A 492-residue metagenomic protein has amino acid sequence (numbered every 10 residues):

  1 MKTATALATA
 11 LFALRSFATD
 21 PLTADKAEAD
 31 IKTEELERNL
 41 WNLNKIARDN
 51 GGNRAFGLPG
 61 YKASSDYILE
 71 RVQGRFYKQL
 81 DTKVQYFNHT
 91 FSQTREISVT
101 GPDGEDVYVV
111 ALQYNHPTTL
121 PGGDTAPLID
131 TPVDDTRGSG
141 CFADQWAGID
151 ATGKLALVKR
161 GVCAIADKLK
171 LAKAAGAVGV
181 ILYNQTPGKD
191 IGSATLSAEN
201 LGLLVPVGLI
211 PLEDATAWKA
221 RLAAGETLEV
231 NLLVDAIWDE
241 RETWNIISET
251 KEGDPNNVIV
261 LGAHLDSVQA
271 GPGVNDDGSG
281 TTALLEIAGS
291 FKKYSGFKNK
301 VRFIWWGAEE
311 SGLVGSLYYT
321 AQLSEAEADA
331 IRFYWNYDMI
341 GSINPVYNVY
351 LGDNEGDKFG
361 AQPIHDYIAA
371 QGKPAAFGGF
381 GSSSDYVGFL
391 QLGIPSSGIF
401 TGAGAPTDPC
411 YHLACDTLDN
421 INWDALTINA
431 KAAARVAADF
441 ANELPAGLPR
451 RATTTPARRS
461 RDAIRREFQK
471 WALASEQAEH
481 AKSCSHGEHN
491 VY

Functional and structural regions predicted by a protein language model:
M1-T19: Fungal secretory targeting signals
F17-F76, E249-E252, N256, R450 (+3 more regions): N-terminal hydrophobic or amphipathic helices/low-complexity stretches enriched in small/hydrophobic/Pro/Gly
L22-I31, D49-G60, L157-C163, K168-L169 (+6 more regions): Second-shell loop/turn segments in exported
A29, R38-W41, K45-G153: Noncatalytic luminal/extracellular "stalk/propeptide" segments of secretory-pathway proteins
I31, N256, Q269, G296 (+4 more regions): Metal-dependent peptidase/peptidase-like ectodomains
L58, D106-L209, P272, A375: Extracellular/luminal Protease-associated
T119-G140, E199-V274, E286-G289, K293 (+1 more regions): Soluble metallo-hydrolase cores and metallopeptidase-like ectodomains found primarily in the secretory/periplasmic
P406-F468, C484-S485, H489-Y492: His/Asp/Glu-rich mid-to-C-terminal helical/loop segments that flank catalytic regions of hydrolases
